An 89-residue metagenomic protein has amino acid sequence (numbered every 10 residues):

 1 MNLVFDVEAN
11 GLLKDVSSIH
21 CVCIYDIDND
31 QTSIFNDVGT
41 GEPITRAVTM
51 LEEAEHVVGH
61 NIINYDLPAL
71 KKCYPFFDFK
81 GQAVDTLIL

Functional and structural regions predicted by a protein language model:
N2-F5, L13, C21-L89: Conserved DEDDh/DEDDy metal-dependent 3′-5′ exonuclease domain
N10-V16: Single-stranded nucleic-acid-binding OB-fold domains
